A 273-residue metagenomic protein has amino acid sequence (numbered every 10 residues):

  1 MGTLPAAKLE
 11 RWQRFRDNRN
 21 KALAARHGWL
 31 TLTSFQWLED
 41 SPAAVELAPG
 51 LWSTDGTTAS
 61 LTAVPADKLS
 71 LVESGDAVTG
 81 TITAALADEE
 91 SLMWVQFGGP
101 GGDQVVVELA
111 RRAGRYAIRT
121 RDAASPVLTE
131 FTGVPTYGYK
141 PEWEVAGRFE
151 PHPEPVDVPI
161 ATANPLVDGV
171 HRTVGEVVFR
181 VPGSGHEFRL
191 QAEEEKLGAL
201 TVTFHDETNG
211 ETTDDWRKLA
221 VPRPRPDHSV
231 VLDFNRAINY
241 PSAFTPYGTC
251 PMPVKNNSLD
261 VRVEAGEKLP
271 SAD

Functional and structural regions predicted by a protein language model:
M1-E10, R14-D17, D273: Actinobacteria-biased recognition of intrinsically disordered, low-complexity terminal regions
R16, N20-P49: N-terminal beta-hairpin/loop module of FHA
L38-E89: Forkhead-associated
K68-A117: Protease-labile, long low-complexity intrinsically disordered regions enriched in Pro/Ser/Thr
D103-T173: Surface-exposed beta-loop interaction hotspot
E176-R225, N235: Acidic/His-leaning functional-site neighborhoods
S229-V231, N235-D273: Extended, aromatic/histidine-rich regions of cofactor-dependent oxidoreductases associated with respiratory
